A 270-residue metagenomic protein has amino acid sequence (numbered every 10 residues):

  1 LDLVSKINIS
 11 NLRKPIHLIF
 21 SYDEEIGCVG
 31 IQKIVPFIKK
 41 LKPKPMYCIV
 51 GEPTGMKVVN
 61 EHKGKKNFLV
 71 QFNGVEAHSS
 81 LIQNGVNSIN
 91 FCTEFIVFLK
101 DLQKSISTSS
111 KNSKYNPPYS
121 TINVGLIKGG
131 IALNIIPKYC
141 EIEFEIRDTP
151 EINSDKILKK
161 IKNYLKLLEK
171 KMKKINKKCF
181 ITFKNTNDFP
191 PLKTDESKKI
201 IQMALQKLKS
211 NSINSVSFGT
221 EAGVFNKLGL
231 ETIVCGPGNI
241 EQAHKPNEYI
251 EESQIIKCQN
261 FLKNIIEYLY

Functional and structural regions predicted by a protein language model:
L1-N67, Y270: Acidic/histidine-rich catalytic neighborhood of metal-dependent amide-processing enzymes
P53-T54, N67-Y270: Metal-dependent amide/peptide-bond hydrolase catalytic core, centered on the "pita-bread" metallohydrolase fold
